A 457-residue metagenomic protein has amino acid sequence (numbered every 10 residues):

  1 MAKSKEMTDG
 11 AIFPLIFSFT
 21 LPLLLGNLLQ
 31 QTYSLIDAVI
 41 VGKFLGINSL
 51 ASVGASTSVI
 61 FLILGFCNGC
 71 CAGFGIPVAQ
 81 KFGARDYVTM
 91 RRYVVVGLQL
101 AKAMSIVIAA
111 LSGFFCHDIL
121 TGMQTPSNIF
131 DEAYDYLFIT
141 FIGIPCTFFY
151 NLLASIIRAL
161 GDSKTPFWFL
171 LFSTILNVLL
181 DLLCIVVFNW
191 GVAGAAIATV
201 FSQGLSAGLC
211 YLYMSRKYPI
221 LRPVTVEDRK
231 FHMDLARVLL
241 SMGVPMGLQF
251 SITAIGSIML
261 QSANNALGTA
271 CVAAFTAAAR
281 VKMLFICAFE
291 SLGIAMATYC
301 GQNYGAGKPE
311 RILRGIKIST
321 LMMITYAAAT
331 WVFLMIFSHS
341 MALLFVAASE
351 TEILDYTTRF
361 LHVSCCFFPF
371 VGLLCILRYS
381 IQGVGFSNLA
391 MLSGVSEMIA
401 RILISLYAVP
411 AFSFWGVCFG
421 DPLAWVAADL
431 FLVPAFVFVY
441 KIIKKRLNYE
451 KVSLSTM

Functional and structural regions predicted by a protein language model:
M1-T20, V78-G143, V187-G243, C300-F367 (+1 more regions): Short alpha-helical transmembrane segments in multi-pass integral membrane proteins
D9, F13-T32, I36, V59-F66 (+8 more regions): Residue-level signal for short hydrophobic patches within transmembrane helices of multi-pass membrane transporters
S18-D37, I139, Y150, S173 (+4 more regions): Transmembrane helical elements of multi-pass membrane transporters/channels
T32-L50, L120-S127, L183-W190, S251-L284 (+4 more regions): Helix-terminus/linker motif at the lipid-water interface of multi-pass membrane proteins
V41-F61, S127-E132, V192-A193, L235-M242 (+5 more regions): Interfacial/gating helices of multi-pass transporter permease domains
L50-A110, T147-P166, A274-S338, V371-S393: Small-residue-rich hydrophobic transmembrane alpha-helices
L62-G65, A109, N177-D181, A207-Y211 (+4 more regions): Hydrophobic transmembrane alpha-helices of multi-pass small-molecule transporters
C71, I139-R158, P166-T174, A195-C210 (+4 more regions): Short runs within selected transmembrane alpha-helices of multi-pass transporters and secretion channels
